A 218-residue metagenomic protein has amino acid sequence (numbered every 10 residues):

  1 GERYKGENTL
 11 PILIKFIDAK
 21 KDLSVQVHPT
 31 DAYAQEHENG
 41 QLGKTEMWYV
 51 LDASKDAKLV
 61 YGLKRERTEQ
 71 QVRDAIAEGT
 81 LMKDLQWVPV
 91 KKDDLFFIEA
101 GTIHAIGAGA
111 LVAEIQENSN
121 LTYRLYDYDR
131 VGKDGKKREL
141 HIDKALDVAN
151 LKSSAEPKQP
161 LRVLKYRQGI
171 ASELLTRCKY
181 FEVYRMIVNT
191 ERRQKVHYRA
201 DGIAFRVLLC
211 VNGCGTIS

Functional and structural regions predicted by a protein language model:
G1-K92, G107-C214, S218: Active-site region of the double-stranded beta-helix
